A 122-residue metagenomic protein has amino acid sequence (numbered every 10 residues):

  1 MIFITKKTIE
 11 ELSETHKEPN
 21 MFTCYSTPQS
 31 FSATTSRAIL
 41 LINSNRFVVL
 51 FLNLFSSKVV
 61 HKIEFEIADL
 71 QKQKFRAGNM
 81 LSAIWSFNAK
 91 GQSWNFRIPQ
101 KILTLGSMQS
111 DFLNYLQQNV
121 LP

Functional and structural regions predicted by a protein language model:
M1-L40, P122: Anionic N-terminal interaction surfaces
F3-I4, S57-P122: Acidic, Ser/Thr- and proline-rich intrinsically disordered linker/docking segments of eukaryotic scaffolds
K6-T8, S26, A33, F51 (+3 more regions): Residue-level detector of functional hotspots within protein domains
K7-E18, V49-E64, V120: Charged, low-complexity, helix/coiled-coil-prone segments
E18, Y25, V48-V49, K90-W94: A generic structural signal for ordered alpha-helices
S36-S56: Short, compositionally biased strand/turn segments that nucleate or flank brief secondary-structure elements
